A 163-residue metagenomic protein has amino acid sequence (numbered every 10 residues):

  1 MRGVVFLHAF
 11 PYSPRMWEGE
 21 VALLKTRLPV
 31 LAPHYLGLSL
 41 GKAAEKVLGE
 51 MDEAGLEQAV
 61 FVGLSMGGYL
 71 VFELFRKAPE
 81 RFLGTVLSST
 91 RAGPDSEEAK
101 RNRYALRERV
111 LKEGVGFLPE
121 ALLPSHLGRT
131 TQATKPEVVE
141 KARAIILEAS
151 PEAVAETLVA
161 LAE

Functional and structural regions predicted by a protein language model:
M1, T26, G55-Q58, P79-E80: Active-site acidic short loop of glycosyltransferases
M1-G41, E50: Conserved HGGG/HGGXW glycine-rich cap/lid loop of the alpha/beta-hydrolase fold
L40-V47, G68, A99, V115: Conserved donor sugar-nucleotide recognition element shared by glycan-biosynthetic enzymes
G41-A59: Conserved acidic catalytic loop of the alpha/beta-hydrolase fold
F61-G63, S88: Short beta-strand immediately N-terminal to the catalytic nucleophile in serine-hydrolase-like folds
G63-G67, V71: Gly/Ala-rich beta-loop-alpha elbow adjacent to hydrolase catalytic centers
F72, R76-E120, H126: Flexible "cap/lid" loop of the alpha/beta hydrolase fold
D95-A99, E113-E163: Conserved alpha/beta-hydrolase catalytic His-Asp/Glu region
